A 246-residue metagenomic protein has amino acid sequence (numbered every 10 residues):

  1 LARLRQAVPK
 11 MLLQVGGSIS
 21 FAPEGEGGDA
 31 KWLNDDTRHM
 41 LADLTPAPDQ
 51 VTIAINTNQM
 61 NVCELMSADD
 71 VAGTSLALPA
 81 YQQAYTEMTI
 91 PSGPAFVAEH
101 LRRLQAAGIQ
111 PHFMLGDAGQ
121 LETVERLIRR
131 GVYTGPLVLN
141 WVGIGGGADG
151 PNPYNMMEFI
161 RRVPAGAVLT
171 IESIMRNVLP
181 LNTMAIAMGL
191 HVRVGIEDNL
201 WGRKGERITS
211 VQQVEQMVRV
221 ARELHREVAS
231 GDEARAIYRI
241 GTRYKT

Functional and structural regions predicted by a protein language model:
L1-G17, H100, L104-A106, E158-G166 (+1 more regions): Alpha-helix-loop-beta-strand connector modules within alpha/beta enzyme cores
L1-P91: Active-site beta->alpha loop and helix N-cap motifs at the rims of alpha/beta catalytic domains
V8, T45-A47, G108, G189 (+1 more regions): Glycine-centered loop/turn motif at secondary-structure junctions
S18-S20, A118, N199, R235: Conserved beta-strand edge residues that scaffold enzyme active sites
P23-L44, Q120-R126, R176-M188, I240: Catalytic cores of alpha/beta
Q50-E197, R207-I208, Q212: Catalytic alpha/beta core domains of metabolic enzymes, predominantly
L200-K204: A short acidic, helix-capping loop that chelates divalent metal ions and anchors anionic groups
R219-T246: Mid-to-C-terminal alpha-helical segments outside catalytic/metal-binding sites
